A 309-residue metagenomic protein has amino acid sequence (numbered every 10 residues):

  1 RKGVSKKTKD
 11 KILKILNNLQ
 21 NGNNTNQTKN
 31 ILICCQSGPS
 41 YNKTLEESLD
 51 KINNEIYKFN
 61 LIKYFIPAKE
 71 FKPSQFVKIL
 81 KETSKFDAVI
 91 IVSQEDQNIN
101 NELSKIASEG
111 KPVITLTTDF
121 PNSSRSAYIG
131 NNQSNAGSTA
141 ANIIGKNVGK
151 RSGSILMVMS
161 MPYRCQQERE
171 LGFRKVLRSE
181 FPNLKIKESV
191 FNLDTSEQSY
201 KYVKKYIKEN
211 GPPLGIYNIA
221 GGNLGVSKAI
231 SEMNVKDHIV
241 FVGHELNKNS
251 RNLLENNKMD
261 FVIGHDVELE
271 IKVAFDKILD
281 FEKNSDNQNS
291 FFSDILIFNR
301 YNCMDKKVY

Functional and structural regions predicted by a protein language model:
R1-Q27: N-terminal helix-turn-helix DNA-binding module of bacterial transcription factors
I15, D266-Y309: Hinge/cleft segment of the Venus flytrap/periplasmic-binding protein
N21-V77: Amphipathic helical "hinge" segments at domain boundaries
Y41-Y57, A136-A140, R164-L184, Q198 (+3 more regions): Short, solvent-exposed amphipathic alpha-helices that sit in or adjacent to ligand/effector-binding or catalytic
N53-Q75, S154-M157, L177-E197: Short beta-strand elements in bilobed, periplasmic/extracellular small-molecule ligand-binding domains
Q75, A88-A107, F173, F191-N249: Hydrophobic alpha-helical
Q97-N135, N247-N256: Flexible loop/hinge segments that line or gate small-molecule binding clefts
Y128-S154, S199-Y200, S250, D266-K283: Hydrophobic alpha-helical segments within soluble ligand-binding/sensing domains
